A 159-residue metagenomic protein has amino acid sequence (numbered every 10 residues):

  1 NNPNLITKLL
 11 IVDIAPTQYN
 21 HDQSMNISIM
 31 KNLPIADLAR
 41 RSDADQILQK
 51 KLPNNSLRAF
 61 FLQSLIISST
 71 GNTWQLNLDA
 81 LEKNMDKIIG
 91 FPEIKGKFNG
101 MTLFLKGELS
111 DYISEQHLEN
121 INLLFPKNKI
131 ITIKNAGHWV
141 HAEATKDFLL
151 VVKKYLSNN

Functional and structural regions predicted by a protein language model:
N1, L5-R40: Flexible "cap/lid" loop of the alpha/beta hydrolase fold
I14, G107, N135: Cofactor-binding loop segments of dinucleotide-utilizing enzymes, especially the Rossmann-like FAD- and NAD(P)+-binding
T17, Y112, A136-W139: Active-site loop signature of alpha/beta-hydrolase-fold enzymes
N20-H21, S114-Q116, A142: Short glycine-/acidic-enriched loop or helix-start segments at secondary-structure transitions that form or flank
H21, A36-E93: Conserved alpha/beta-hydrolase catalytic His-Asp/Glu region
Q46, E119, K146: Active-site phosphate/pyrophosphate- and oxyanion-stabilizing loops and adjacent acidic/basic residues in soluble
S69-L124, K129-T132: Conserved serine/cysteine hydrolase catalytic core
N128-N159: Catalytic active-site module of serine/aspartate enzymes centered on a nucleophile-bearing elbow/loop
